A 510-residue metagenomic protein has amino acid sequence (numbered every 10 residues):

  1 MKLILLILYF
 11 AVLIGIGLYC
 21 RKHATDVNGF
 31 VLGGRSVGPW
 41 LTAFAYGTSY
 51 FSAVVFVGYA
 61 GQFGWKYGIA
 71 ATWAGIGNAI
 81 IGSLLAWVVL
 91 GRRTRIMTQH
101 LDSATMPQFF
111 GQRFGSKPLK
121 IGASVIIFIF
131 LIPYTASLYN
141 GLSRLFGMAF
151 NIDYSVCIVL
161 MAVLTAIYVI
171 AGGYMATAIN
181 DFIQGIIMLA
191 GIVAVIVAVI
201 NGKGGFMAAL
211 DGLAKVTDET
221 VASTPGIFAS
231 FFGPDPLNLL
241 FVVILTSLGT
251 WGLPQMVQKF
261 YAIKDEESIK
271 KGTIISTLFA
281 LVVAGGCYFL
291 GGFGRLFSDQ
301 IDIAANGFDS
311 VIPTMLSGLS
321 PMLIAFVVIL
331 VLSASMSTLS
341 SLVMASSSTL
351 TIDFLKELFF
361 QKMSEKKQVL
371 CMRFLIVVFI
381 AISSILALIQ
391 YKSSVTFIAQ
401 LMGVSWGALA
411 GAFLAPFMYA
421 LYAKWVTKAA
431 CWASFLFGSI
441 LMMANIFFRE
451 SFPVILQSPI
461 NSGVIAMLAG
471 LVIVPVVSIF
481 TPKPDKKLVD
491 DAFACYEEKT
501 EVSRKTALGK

Functional and structural regions predicted by a protein language model:
M1-K510: Membrane-embedded helix-loop-helix hairpins and adjacent transmembrane boundary segments in multi-pass transporters
